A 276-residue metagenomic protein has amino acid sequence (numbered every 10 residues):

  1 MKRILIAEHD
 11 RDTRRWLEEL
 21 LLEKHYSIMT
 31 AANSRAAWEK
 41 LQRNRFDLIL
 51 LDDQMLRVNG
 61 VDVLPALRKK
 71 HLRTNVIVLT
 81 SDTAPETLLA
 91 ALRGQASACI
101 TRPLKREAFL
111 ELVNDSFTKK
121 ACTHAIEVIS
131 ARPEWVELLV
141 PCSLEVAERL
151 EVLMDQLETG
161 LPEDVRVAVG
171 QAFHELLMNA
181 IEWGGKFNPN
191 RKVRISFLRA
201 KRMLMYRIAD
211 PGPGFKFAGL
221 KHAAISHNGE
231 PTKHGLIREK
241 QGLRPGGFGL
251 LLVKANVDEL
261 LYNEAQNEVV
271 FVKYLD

Functional and structural regions predicted by a protein language model:
D10-M29: Two-component/phosphorelay signaling modules centered on CheY-like receiver
N33, N59-D62: Acidic catalytic/metal-coordinating carboxylates
E39, V61-R73: Short amphipathic alpha-helix used as the core "switch/output" element in two-component signaling
L56-R57, T80, A84: The feature encodes the CheY-like receiver
D62, T83-C99: Alpha4 helix (beta4-alpha4-beta5 surface) of REC/receiver domains from two-component response regulators
E86, L104-V113: C-terminal output helix
L110, N114, E127-V136, I181-D276: Conserved beta-strand-loop-beta-strand hairpin that lines the nucleotide-binding pocket of ATP/GTP-utilizing enzymes
E151-M178, G242-R244: Conserved short strand/loop->alpha-helix "switch" segment adjacent to the catalytic nucleotide/phosphoryl-transfer site
